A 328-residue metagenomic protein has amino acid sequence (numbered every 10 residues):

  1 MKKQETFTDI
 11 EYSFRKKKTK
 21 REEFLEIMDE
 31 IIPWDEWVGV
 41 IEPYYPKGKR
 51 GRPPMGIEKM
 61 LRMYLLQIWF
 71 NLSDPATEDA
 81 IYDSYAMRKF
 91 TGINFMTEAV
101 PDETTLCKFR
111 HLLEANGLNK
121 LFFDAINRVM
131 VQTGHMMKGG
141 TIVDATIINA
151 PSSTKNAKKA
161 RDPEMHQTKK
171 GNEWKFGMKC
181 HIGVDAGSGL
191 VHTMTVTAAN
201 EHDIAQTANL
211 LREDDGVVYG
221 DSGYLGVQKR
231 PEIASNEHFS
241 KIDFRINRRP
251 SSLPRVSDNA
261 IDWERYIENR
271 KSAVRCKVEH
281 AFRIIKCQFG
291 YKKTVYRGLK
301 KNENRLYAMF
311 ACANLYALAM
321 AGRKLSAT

Functional and structural regions predicted by a protein language model:
M1-D35, K324-A327: Charged, often Cys/His-bearing segments associated with DNA-binding zinc-finger transcription factors
K2, F7-T8, I57, P75 (+6 more regions): Polybasic low-complexity intrinsically disordered regions
K3-T6, E11, G216-V217, S222-K300 (+1 more regions): Helix-centered, glycine/charged polyanion-binding patches within enzymatic domains that contact phosphate-containing
K18-L65, F70: Basic, short loop/linker segments at the boundary and entry of helix-turn-helix/winged-helix-like folds
V38-P46, N127, F282, K286: Amphipathic, well-packed alpha-helical segments that form the structural scaffold of globular domains
R50-E58, R297-L306: Structural motif
D83, M87, A115, G216 (+4 more regions): Short, well-ordered loop/turn and helix-capping segments at boundaries between secondary-structure elements and domains
N304-F310, N314-Y316, M320-T328: C-terminal domain-tail junction helix/linker
